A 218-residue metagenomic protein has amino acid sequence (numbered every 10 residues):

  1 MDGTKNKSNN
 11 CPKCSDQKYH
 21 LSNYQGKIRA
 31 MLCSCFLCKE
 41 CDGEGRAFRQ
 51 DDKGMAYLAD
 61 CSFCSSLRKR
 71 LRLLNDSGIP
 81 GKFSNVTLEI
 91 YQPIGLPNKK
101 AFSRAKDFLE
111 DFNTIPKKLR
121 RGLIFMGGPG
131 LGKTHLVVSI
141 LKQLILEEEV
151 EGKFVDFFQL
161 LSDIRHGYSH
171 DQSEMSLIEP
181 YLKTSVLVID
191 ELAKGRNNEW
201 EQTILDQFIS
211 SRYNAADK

Functional and structural regions predicted by a protein language model:
M1-F48: N-terminal nucleic-acid engagement/recognition segments and initiation subdomains in replication, restriction
R29-I79: Interdomain "pre-motor" coupling segment immediately N-terminal to P-loop NTPase/helicase cores
E89-N113: N-terminal pre-Walker A segment at the start of P-loop NTPase domains
K99-A105, I145-K183: Short glycine-rich substrate-engagement loop in P-loop NTPases that contacts/grips substrate
P116-V137: Walker A/P-loop nucleotide-binding motif
R120-I124, E151-G152, V186: Residue-level preference for the first positions of well-ordered beta-strands
T134-E148: P-loop NTPase Walker A phosphate-binding motif
R165-N214: Conserved nucleotide-sensing/catalytic segment adjacent to the nucleotide-binding pocket in NTP-handling enzymes
